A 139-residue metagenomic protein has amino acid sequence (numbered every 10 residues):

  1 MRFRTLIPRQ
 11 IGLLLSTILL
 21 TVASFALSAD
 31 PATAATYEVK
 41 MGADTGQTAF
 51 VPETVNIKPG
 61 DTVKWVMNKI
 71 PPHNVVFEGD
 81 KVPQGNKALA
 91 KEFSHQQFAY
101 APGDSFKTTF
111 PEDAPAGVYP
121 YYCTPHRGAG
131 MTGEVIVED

Functional and structural regions predicted by a protein language model:
R2-I18: Bacterial N-terminal signal peptides that target proteins for export
R2-L6, L27-D139: Extracytoplasmic copper-binding redox domains, predominantly the cupredoxin/blue-copper superfamily
T17-P31: C-terminal segment of classical bacterial N-terminal signal peptides
